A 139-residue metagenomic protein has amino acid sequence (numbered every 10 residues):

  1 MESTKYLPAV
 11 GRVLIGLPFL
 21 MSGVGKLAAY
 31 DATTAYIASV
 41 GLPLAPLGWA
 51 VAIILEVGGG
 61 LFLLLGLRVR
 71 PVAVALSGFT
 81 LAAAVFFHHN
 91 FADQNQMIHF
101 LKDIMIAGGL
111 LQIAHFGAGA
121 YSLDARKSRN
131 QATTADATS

Functional and structural regions predicted by a protein language model:
M1-A28, A38, A45-I54, G58 (+1 more regions): Extended, low-polarity transmembrane helix blocks
T33-I37: Cytosolic, membrane-interface loops and tails of multi-pass inner-membrane proteins
